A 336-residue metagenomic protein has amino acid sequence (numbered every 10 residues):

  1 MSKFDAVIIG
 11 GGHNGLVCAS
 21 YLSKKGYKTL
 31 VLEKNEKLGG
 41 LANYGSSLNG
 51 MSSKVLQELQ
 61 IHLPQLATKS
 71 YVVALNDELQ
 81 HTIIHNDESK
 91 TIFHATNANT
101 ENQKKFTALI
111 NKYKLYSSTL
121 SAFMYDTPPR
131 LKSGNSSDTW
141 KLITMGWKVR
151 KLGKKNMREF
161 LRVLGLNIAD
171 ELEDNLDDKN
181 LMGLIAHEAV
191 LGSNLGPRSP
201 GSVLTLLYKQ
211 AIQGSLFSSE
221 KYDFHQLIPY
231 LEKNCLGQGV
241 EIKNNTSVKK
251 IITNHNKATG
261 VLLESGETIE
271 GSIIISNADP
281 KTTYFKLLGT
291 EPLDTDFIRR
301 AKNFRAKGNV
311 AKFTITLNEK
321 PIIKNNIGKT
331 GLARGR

Functional and structural regions predicted by a protein language model:
S2-L131: N-terminal glycine-rich phosphate/pyrophosphate-binding loop and immediately adjacent elements
H13-C18, L227-L231, C235, N244-V248 (+3 more regions): Extended, hydrophobic alpha-helical segments in both membrane/secreted and soluble proteins
K25, E33, Y71-V73, I242 (+3 more regions): Ligand-binding pocket scaffold of soluble enzyme catalytic domains
V31-E33, G183-L184, N244, S276: General beta-strand structural signal in soluble alpha/beta enzymes
L41-N43, G196, F285-L288: Short, solvent-exposed loop/turn and secondary-structure capping segments
D77-L79, L195-P200, I252-T259: A short, glycine/Asx- and small/polar-enriched loop/turn that sits immediately N-terminal to a beta-strand
K114-Q238, N245: Active-site/ligand-binding neighborhood in enzyme catalytic cores
S247-R336: Mid-domain catalytic core of redox enzymes that form a hydrophobic substrate pocket/lid adjacent to a catalytic redox
